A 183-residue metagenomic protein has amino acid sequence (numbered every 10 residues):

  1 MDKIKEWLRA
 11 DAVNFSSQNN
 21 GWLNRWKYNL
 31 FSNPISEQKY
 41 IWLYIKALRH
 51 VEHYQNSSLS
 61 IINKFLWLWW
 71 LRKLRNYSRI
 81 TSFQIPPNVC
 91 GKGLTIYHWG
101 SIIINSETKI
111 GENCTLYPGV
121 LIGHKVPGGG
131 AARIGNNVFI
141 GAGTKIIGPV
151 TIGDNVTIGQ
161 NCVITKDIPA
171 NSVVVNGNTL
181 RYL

Functional and structural regions predicted by a protein language model:
M1-T81: Terminal amphipathic alpha-helical/low-complexity segments used for targeting or macromolecular assembly
I80-N88: Charged/polar, low-hydrophobicity segments characteristic of intrinsically disordered regions and flexible loops
P87, K92-G93, Y97-S106, G111-E112 (+10 more regions): Left-handed beta-helix
